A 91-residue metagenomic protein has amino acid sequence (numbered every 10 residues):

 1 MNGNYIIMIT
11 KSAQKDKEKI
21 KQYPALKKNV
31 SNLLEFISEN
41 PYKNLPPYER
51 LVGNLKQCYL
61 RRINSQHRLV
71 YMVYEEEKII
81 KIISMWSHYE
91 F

Functional and structural regions predicted by a protein language model:
M1-I6, S12-I20, P24-S31, L45 (+2 more regions): Enriched for short, Lys/Arg-rich terminal
E35-R61: A short, surface-exposed loop/turn module that caps and links secondary-structure elements
